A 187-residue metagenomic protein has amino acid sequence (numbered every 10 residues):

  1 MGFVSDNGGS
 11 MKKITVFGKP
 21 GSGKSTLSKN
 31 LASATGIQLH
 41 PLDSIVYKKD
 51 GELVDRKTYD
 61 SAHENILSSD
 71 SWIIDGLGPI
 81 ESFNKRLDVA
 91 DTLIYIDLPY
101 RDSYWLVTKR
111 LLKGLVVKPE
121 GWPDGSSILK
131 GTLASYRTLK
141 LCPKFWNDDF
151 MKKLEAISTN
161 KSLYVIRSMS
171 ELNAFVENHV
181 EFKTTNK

Functional and structural regions predicted by a protein language model:
F3-G9, A34, T138-K187: NTP-dependent small-molecule kinase module
V16: Hydrophobic anchor at the beta1->P-loop junction of P-loop NTPases
K19: P-loop (Walker A) phosphate-binding loop of NTP-binding proteins
S22: ATP-binding Walker
S25: Walker A/P-loop
H40-L93: Conserved nucleotide-sensing/catalytic segment adjacent to the nucleotide-binding pocket in NTP-handling enzymes
L98-W146: A glycine- and Lys/Arg-enriched "phosphate-lid" helix/loop adjacent to the NTP-binding pocket of small-molecule kinases
